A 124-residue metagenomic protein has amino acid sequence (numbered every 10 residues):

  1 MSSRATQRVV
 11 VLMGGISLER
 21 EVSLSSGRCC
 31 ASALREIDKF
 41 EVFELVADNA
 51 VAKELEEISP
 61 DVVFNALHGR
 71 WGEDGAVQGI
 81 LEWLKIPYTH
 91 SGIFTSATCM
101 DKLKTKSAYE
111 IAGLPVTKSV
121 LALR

Functional and structural regions predicted by a protein language model:
M1-S107, I111, L121-R124: ATP-binding N-terminal substructure of ATP-dependent carboxylate-amine bond-forming enzymes
G113-P115: Short secondary-structure junctions
T117-S119: Structured catalytic cores of enzymes that bind and process phosphorylated ligands/cofactors
